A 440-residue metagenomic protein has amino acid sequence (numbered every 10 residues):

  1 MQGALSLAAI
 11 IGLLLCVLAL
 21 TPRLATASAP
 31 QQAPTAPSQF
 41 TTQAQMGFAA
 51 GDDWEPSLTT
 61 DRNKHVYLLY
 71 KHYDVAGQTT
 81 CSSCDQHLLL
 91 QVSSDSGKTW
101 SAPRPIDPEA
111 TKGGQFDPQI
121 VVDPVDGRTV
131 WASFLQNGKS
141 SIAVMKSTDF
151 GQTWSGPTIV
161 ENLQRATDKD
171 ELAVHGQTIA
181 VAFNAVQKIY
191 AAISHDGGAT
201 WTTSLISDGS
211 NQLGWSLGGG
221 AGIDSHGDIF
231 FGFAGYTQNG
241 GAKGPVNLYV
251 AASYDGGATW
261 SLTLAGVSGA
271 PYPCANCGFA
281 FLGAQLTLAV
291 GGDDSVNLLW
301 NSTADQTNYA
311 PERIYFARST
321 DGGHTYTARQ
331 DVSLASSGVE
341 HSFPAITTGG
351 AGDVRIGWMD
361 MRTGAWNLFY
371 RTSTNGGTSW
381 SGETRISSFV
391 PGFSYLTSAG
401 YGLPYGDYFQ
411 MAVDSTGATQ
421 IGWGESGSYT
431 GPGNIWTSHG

Functional and structural regions predicted by a protein language model:
M1-I10: N-terminal export and membrane-targeting signals
S6-L7, V17, P22, D407: Compositionally biased, low-complexity segments enriched in small residues
C16-A33: C-terminal region of N-terminal signal peptides and the immediate post-cleavage residues of exported proteins
S28-G440: Extracellular, repeat-based ectodomains that mediate carbohydrate processing or recognition
